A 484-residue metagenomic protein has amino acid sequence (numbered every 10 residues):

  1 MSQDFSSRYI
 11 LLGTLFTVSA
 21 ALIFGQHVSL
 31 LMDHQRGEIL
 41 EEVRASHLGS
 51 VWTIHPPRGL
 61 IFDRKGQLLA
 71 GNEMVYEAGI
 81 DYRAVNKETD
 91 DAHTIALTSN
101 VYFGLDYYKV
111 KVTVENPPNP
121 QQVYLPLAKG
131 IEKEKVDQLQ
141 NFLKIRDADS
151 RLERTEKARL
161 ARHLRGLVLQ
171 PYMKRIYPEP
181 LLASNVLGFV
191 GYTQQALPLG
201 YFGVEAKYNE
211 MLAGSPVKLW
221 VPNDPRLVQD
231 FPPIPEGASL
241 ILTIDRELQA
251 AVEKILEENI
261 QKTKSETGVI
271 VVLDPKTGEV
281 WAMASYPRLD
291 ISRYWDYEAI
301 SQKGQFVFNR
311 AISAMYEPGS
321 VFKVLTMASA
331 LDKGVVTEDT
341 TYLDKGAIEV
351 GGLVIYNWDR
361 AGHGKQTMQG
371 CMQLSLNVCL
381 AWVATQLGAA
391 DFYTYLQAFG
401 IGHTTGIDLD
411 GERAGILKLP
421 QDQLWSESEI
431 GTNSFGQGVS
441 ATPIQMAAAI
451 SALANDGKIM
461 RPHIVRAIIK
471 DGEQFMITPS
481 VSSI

Functional and structural regions predicted by a protein language model:
M1-W295, A390-G402, A467: Periplasmic/cell-envelope proteins involved in peptidoglycan metabolism and beta-lactam response
A70, V221-F231, I244, P275-S320 (+1 more regions): Beta-lactam-recognizing serine transpeptidase/beta-lactamase-like catalytic domain environment
